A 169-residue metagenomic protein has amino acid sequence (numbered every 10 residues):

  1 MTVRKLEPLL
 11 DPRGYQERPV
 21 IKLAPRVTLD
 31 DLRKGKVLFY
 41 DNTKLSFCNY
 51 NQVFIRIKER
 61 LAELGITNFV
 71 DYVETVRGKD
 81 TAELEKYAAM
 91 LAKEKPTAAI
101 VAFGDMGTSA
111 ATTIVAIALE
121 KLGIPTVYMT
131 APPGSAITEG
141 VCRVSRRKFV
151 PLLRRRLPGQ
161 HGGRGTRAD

Functional and structural regions predicted by a protein language model:
M1-R26: N-terminal amphipathic/basic leader segments beginning at the initiator methionine
D30, K34-N68: Glycine-rich phosphate/diphosphate-binding loop of Rossmann-like nucleotide-binding domains
K36-K44, V70-E74, A98-A102, V127 (+1 more regions): Short glycine-rich or small-residue beta-strand-to-loop segments that form or flank ligand, phosphate, metal/Fe-S
L61-T75, F149-R156: Short beta-strand elements in bilobed, periplasmic/extracellular small-molecule ligand-binding domains
L84-T97, V115-A118: Short, well-structured alpha-helical segments in soluble
A111-I137, L153: Short, acidic/small-residue loops that bind anionic groups at enzyme active sites
G134-R146: Glycine-rich, charge-decorated loop segments at or immediately adjacent to ligand/cofactor-binding or catalytic sites
R154-D169: A charged, well-structured terminal subsegment
